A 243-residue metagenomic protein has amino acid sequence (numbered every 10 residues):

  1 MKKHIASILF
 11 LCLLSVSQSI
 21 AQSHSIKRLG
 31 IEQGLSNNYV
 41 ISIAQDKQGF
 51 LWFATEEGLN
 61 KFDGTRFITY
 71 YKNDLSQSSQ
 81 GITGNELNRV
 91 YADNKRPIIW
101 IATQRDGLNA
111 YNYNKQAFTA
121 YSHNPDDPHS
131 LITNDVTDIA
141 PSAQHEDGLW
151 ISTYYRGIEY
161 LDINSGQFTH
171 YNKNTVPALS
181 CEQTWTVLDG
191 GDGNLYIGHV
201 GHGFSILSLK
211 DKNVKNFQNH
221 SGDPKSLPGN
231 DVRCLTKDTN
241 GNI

Functional and structural regions predicted by a protein language model:
M1-I243: Carboxylate-rich, polar loop motifs that coordinate divalent cations or form catalytic acidic clusters
